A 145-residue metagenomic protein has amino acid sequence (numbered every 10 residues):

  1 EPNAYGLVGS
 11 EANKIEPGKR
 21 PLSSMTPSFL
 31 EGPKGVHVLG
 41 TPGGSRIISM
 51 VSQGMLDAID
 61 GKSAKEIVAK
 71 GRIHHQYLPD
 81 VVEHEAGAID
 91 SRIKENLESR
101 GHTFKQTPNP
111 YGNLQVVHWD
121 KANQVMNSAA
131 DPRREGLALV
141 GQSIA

Functional and structural regions predicted by a protein language model:
E1-P108: Proteins synthesized as precursors that undergo proteolytic processing into mature forms
S91-A145: In a subset of proteins, long, contiguous C-terminal domains/tails are tracked
